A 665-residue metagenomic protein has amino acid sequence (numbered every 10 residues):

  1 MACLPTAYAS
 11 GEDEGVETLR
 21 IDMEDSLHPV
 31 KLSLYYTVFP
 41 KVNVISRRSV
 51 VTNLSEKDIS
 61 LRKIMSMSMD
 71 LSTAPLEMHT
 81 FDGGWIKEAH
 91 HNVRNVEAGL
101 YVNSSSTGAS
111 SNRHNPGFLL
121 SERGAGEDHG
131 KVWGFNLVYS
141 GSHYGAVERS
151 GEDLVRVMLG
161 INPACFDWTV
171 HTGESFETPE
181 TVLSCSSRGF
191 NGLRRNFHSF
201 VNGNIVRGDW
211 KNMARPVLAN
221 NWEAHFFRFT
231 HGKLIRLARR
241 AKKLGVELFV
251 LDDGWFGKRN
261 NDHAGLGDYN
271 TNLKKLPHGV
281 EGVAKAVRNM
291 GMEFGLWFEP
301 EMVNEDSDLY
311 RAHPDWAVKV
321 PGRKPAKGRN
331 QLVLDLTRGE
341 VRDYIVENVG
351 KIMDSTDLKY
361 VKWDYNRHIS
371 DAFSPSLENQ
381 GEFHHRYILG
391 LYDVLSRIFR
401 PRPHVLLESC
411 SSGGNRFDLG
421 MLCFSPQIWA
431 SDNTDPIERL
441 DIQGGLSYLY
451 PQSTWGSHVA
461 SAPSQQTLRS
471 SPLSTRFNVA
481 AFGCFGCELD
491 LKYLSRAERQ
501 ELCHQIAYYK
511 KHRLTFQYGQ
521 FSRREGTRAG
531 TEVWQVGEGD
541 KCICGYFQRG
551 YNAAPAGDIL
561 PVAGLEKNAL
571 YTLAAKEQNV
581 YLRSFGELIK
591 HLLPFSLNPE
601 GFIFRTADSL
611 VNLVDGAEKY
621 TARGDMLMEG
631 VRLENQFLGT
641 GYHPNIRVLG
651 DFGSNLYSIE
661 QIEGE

Functional and structural regions predicted by a protein language model:
M1-E148, A164, A569-F604: Polysaccharide-binding surfaces and accessory modules of carbohydrate-active proteins
I45-N53, L407, K541-R549: Short, well-ordered beta-strand segments enriched in hydrophobic/aromatic residues
S49, G173, A219, F249 (+6 more regions): Conserved, mostly hydrophobic/aromatic
L119, G526-K567: Carbohydrate-binding surface patches
W168-S187, D651-E660: Short Pro-Gly-centered flexible turn/kink motifs
W210-E347, Y360, S370, L377: Aromatic-lined carbohydrate-binding/catalytic grooves of carbohydrate-active enzymes
N272-G279, R311-S474, N478, F482-Y493 (+1 more regions): Active-site neighborhood of glycoside hydrolase catalytic domains
Y551-E665: C-terminal beta-sandwich/jelly-roll accessory domains of carbohydrate-active enzymes
